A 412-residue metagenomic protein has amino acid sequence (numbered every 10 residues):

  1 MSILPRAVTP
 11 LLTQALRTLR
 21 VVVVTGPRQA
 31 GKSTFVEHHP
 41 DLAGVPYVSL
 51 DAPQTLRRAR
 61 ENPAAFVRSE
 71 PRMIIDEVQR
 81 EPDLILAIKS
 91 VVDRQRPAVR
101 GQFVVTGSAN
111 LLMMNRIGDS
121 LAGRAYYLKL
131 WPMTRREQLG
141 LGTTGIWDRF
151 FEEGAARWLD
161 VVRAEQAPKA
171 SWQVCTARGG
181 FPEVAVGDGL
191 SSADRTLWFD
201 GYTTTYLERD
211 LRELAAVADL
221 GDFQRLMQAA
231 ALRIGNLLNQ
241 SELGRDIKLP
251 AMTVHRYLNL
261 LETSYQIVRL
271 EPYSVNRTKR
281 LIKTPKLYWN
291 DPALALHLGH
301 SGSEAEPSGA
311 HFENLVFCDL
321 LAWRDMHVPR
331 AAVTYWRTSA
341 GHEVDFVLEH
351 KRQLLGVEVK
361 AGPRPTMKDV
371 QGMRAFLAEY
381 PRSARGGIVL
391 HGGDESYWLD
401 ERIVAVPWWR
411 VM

Functional and structural regions predicted by a protein language model:
M1-T13: N-terminal pre-Walker A segment at the start of P-loop NTPase domains
V24: Hydrophobic anchor at the beta1->P-loop junction of P-loop NTPases
K32-S33: Conserved lysine of the Walker
V45-R72: Short glycine-rich substrate-engagement loop in P-loop NTPases that contacts/grips substrate
I85-V105, A109, G118-D119: Conserved catalytic/switch belt of AAA+ P-loop NTPases
R116-L232: Interdomain motor-coupling "hinge/lid" segment immediately C-terminal to the ATP-binding subdomain of NTP-driven enzymes
A185-L354: Accessory nucleic acid-recognition modules appended to NTPase machines
G392-M412: Domain-level recognition of nuclease-like catalytic cores that cleave nucleotide substrates
